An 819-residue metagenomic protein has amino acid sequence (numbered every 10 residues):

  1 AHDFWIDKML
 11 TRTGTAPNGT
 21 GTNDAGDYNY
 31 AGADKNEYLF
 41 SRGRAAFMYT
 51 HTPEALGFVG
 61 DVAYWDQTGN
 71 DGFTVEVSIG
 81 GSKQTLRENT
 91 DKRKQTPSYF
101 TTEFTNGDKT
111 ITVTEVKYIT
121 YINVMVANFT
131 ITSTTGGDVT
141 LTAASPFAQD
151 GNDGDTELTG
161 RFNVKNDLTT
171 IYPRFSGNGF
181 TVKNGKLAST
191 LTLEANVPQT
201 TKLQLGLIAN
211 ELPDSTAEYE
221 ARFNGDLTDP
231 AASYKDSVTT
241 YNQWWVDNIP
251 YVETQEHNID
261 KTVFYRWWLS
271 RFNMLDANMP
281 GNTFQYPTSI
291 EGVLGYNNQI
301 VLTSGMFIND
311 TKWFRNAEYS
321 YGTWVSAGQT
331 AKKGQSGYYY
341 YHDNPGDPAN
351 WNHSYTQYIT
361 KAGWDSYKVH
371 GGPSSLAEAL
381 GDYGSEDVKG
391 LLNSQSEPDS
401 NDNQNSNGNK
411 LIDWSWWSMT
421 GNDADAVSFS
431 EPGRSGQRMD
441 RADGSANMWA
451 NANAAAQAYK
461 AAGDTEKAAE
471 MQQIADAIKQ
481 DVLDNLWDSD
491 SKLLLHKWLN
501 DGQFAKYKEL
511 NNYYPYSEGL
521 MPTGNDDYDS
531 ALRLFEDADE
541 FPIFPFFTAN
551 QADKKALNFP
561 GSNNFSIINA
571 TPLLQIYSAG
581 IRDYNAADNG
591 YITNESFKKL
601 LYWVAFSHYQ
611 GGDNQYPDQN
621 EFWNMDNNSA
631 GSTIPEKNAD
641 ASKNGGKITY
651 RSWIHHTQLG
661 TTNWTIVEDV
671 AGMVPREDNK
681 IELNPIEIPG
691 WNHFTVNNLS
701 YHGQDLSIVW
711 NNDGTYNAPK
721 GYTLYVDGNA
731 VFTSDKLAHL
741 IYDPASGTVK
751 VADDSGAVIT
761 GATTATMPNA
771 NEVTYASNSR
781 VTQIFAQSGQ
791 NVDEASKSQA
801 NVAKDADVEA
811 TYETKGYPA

Functional and structural regions predicted by a protein language model:
A1-Q255, A586-A587, N594, W653-H656 (+2 more regions): Terminal accessory carbohydrate-recognition/targeting modules of carbohydrate-active enzymes
W65-G72, S98-F100, T323, Y355-A362 (+4 more regions): Amphipathic, well-ordered alpha-helical segments in soluble domains
N196, T200, Q204-L227, S336-Y358 (+3 more regions): The feature captures the catalytic groove of carbohydrate-active enzymes
K235-E378, S385-E386, L495, F504-E518 (+1 more regions): Substrate-binding groove/exosite segments of carbohydrate-active enzymes
H257-M279, T311-F314, K332, S336 (+7 more regions): Active-site acid/base region of carbohydrate-active enzymes
S366-A379, A454-E470, Y584-D588: Inter-helical turn/loop segments and adjacent helix faces that build the functional surface of alpha-helical bundle
A462-L499, Y528-G703: Non-catalytic carbohydrate-binding regions of carbohydrate-active enzymes
S779-A819: Disordered, acidic Ser/Thr/Pro-rich linker "stalks" and the adjacent N-terminal cap of the next globular domain
